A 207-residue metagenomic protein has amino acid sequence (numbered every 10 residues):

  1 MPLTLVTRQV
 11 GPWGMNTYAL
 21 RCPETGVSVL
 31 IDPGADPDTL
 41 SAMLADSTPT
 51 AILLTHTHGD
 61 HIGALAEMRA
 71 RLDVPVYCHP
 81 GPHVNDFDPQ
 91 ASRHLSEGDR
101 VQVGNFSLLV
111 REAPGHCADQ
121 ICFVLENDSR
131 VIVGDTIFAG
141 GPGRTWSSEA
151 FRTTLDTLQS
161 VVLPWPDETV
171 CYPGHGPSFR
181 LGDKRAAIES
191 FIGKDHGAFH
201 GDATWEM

Functional and structural regions predicted by a protein language model:
M1-L3, P89-A91, D167: A short helix-to-beta-strand connector/capping loop
M1-P2, G59, V76, R152-L155: Short amphipathic alpha-helical surface micro-motifs
M1-S47, C122-G134: Conserved beta-strand hairpin/beta-sheet module of binuclear metal-dependent hydrolase folds, prominently
P12-G14, T25-S28, A35-L109, A186-K194: Active-site HxH/HxHxD metal-binding segment of metal-dependent hydrolases
L20, T55, A113: Conserved S/T- and glycine-rich ATP-binding loop of Class I adenylate-forming
I31, V76-C78, V133, P173: Hydrophobic residues in well-ordered beta-strands that form the structural core
S107, E112, C117-M207: Metallo-beta-lactamase
